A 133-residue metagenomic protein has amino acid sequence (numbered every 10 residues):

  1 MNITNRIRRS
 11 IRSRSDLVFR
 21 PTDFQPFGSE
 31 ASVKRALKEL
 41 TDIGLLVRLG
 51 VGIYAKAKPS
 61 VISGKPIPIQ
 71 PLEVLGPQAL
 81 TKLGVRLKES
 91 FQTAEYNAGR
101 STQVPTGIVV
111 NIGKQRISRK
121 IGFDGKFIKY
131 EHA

Functional and structural regions predicted by a protein language model:
N2, K58-A133: Nucleic-acid-binding surface
N2-T4, R8-V74: Short beta-edge/loop segments at beta->alpha junctions of small alpha/beta modules that act as binding/recognition
